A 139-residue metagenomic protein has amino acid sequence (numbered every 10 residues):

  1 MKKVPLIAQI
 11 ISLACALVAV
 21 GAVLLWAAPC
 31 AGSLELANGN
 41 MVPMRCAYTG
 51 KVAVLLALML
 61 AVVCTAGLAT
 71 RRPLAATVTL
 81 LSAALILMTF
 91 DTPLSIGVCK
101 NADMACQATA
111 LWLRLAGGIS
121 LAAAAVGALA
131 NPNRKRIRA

Functional and structural regions predicted by a protein language model:
M1-G21, G127-R136: Cytosolic juxtamembrane helix and N-cap/initiation of the first transmembrane helix
Q9, C15-A57, V63: Acidic (E/D-rich), amphipathic helical modules within compact regulatory domains
Q9-A16, V54-L58, T79-S82, I86 (+1 more regions): Residues within membrane-spanning alpha-helices of integral membrane proteins, especially the hydrophobic core/packing
L17-L24, L81-P93: Aromatic-anchored segments of alpha-helical transmembrane domains
P29-K51, F90-R114: Interfacial non-cytosolic loop connecting adjacent transmembrane helices
A53-V63, L113-A130: Hydrophobic cores of alpha-helical transmembrane segments in multi-pass inner/ER membrane proteins, independent
L60-T77, N131-K135: Juxtamembrane helix-break-helix junctions at the cytosolic face of small multi-pass alpha-helical membrane proteins
